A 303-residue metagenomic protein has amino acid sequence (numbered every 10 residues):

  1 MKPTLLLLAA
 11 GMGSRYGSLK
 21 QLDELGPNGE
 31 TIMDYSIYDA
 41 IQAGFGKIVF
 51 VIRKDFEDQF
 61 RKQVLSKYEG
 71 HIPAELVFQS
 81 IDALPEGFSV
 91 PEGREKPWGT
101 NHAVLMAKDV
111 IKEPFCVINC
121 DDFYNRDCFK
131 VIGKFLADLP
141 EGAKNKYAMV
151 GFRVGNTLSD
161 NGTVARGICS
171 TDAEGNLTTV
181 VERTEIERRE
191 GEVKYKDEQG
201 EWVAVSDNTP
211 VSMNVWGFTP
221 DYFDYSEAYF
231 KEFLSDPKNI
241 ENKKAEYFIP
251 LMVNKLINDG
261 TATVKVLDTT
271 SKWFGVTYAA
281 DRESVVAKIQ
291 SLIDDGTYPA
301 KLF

Functional and structural regions predicted by a protein language model:
M1-L7, P27-V117, Y124-N125, F129 (+1 more regions): Conserved N-terminal catalytic core of the sugar/cofactor nucleotidyltransferase
T4-G17: A phosphate-binding catalytic loop at a beta-strand-loop-alpha-helix junction that coordinates phosphoryl groups
M12, D121-D122, V154: Active-site metal-binding loops of divalent metal-dependent hydrolases
L22, C169-T171, V266: A structural signal for short hydrophobic beta-strand segments in well-ordered beta-sheet cores
R126-V215, P220: Conserved core of the sugar-phosphate nucleotidyltransferase
P210, K265-S271: Catalytic beta-strand/loop signature of glycosyltransferases that borders the donor
E227-A262: A C-terminal functional module that forms or caps the active site or interfaces directly with catalytic machinery
